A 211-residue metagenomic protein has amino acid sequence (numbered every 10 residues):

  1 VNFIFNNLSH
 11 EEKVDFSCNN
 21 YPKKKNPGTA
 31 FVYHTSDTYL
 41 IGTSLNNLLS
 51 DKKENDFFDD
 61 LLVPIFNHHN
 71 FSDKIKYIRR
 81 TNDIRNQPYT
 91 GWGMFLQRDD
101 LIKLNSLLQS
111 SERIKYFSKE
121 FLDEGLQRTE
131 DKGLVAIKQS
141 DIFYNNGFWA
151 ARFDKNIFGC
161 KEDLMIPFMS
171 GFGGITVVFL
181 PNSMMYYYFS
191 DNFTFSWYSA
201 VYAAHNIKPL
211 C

Functional and structural regions predicted by a protein language model:
V1-W92: Catalytic-site signature segments of enzymes, centered on catalytic residues
V14-C18, R98, E120-Q127: Short alpha-helical interface patches
K25, G93-L96, A136-Q139: Short, conserved, surface-exposed binding loops centered on an aromatic residue
F31, L96, G174: Short, flexible micro-motifs
H34-S44, Q97-S106, M184-M185: Well-ordered alpha-helical segments within folded domains of soluble proteins
T35, N55-D59, F95-I102, K115-K119: Alpha-helix initiation and capping sites
S50-K52, N67, R85-T90, Q109-C211: Catalytic loop of the DD-peptidase/beta-lactamase superfamily, centered on the K-T-G motif and neighboring
